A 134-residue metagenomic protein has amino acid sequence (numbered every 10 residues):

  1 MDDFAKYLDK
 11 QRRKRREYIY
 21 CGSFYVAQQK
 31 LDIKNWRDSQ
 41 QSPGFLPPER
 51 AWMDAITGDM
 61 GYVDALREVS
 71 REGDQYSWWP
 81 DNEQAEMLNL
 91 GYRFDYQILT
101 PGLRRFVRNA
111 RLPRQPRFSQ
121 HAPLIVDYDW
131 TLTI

Functional and structural regions predicted by a protein language model:
D2-L90, F94: Metal-dependent phosphoesterases centered on the DNase I-like endonuclease/exonuclease/phosphatase
Y62, D95, V107, P123: A residue-level signal for beta-strand positions that form part of recognition/binding surfaces within mature
L66-V69, G102, R114: Residues at the C-termini of beta-strands that transition into short coil/loop
W79-P80, V107-R114: Short, solvent-exposed helix-loop connector elements
I98: Hydrophobic alpha-helical positions that pack around
L103-F106, T133-I134: Short helix-loop capping/hinge motifs at secondary-structure junctions, enriched in acidic/polar residues
R111-I134: Surface polyanion/phosphate-binding segment centered on an Asp-His-Pro turn
